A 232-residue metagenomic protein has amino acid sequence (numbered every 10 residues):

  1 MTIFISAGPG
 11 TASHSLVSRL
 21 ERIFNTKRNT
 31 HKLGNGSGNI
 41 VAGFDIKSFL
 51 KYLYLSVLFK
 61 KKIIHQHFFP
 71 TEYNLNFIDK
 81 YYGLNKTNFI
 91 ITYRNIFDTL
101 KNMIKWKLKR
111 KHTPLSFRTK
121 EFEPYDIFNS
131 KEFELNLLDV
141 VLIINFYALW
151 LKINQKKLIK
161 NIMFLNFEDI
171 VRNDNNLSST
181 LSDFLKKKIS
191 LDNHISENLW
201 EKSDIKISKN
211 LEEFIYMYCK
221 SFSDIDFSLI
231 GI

Functional and structural regions predicted by a protein language model:
M1-I3, K111-H112, E134-L137, L151-K156 (+2 more regions): PAPS-dependent sulfotransferases, especially Golgi type II membrane carbohydrate sulfotransferases
M1-K120, L135-I162, D224-I225: PAPS-dependent sulfotransferase catalytic domain
G10-S13, K86, I90-Y93, V140 (+3 more regions): Generic detection of long, well-ordered alpha-helical segments
I40-G43, N74-L75, N173-L177, E201-I205: Short, solvent-exposed polar/charged micro-motifs at secondary-structure junctions
F97-L100, I104, N175-S179, E212: An amphipathic alpha-helix signature
T99, D169-I170, L199: Residue-level preference for alpha-helix termini and adjacent loops
T119-F133: Acidic, glycine-rich loop-and-strand cores that form catalytic or ligand-binding grooves in diverse globular domains
K157-T180: Phosphate-binding beta-loop-alpha motif at adenosine-nucleotide cofactor sites
